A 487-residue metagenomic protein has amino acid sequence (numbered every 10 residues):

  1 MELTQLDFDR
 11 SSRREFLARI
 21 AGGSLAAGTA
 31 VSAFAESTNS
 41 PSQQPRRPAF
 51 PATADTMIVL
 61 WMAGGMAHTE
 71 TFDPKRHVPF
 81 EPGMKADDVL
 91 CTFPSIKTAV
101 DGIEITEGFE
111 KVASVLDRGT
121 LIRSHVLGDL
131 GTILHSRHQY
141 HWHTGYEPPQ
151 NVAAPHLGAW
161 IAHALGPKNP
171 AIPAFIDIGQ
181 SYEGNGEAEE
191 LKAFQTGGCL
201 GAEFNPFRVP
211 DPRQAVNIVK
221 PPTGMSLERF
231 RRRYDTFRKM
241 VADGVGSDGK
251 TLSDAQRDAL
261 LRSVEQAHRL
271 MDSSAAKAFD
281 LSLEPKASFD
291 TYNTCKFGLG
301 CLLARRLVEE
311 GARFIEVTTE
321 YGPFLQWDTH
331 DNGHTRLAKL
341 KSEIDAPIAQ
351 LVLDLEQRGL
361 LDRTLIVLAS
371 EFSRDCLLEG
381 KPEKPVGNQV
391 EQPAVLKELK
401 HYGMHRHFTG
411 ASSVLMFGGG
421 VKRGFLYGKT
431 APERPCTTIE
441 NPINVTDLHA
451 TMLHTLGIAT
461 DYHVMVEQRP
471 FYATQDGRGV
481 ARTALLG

Functional and structural regions predicted by a protein language model:
M1-G487: Ligand-binding pockets and gating/stacking loops
